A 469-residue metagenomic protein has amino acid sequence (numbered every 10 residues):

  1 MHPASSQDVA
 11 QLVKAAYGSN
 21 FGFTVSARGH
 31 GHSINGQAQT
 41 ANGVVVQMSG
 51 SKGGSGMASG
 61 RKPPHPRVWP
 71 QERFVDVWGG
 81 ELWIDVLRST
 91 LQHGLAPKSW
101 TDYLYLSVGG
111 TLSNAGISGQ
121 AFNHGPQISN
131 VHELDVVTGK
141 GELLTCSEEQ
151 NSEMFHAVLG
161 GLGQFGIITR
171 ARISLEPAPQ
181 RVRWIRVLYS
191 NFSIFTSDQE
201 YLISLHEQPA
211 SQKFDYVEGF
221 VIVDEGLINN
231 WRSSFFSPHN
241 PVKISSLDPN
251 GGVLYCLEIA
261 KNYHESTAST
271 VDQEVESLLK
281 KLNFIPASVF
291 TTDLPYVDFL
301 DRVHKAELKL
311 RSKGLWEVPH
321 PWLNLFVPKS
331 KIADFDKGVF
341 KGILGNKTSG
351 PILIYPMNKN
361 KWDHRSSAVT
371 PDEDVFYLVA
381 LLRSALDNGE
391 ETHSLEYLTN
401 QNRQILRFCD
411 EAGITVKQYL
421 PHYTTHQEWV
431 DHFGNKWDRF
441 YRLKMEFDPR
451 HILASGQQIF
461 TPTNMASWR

Functional and structural regions predicted by a protein language model:
M1-R469: Noncatalytic alpha-helical scaffold of FAD-dependent oxidoreductases
